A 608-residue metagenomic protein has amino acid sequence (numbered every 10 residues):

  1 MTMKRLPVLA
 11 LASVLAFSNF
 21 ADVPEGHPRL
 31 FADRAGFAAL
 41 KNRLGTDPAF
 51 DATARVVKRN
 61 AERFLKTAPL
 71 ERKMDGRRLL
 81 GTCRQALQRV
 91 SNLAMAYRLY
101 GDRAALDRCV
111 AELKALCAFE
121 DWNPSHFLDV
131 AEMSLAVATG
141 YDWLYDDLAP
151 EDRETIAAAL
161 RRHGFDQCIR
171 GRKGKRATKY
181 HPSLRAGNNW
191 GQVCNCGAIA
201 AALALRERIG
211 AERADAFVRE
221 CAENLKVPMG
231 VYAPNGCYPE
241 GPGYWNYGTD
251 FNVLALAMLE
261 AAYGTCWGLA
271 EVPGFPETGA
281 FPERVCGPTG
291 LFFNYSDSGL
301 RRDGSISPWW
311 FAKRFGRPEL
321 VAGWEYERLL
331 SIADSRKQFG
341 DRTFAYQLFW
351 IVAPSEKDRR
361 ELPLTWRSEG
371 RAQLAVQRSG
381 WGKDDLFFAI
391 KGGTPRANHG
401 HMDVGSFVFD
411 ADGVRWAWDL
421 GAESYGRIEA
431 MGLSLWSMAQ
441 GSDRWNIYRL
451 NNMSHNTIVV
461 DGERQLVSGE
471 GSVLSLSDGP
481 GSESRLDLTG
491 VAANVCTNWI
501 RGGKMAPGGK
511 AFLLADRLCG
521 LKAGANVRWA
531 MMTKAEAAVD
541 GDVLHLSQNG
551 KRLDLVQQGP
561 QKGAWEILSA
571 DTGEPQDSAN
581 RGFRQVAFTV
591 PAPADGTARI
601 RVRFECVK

Functional and structural regions predicted by a protein language model:
L9-F20: Hydrophobic h-region of N-terminal signal peptides that target proteins for export in Gram-negative bacteria
F20-D22, L329-L330, I428-K608: CBM-like, beta-strand-rich accessory domains located in the C-terminal region of large, secreted polysaccharide-active
D22-D75: Low-complexity, Ser/Thr/Pro/Gly-enriched N-terminal "stalk/linker" regions
H27-D47, L87-R103, A115-N123, E132-D152 (+8 more regions): Well-ordered alpha-helical scaffold segments within catalytic/enzyme domains
R29, T67-A86, A118-A131, R170-V193 (+5 more regions): Solvent-exposed loop and edge beta-strand segments that line ligand/cofactor-binding and catalytic clefts
P48, V57-P69, R108-P124, T155-H181 (+3 more regions): Long, well-ordered core segments of solenoidal/helical folds
K73-R77, A138-G243, L254, E260 (+1 more regions): Active-site lining segments of carbohydrate-active enzymes
T178-K179, L205, Y247-W416, L474-D487 (+1 more regions): Carbohydrate-active enzyme catalytic cores, enriched for enzymes that act on polyanionic acidic polysaccharides
